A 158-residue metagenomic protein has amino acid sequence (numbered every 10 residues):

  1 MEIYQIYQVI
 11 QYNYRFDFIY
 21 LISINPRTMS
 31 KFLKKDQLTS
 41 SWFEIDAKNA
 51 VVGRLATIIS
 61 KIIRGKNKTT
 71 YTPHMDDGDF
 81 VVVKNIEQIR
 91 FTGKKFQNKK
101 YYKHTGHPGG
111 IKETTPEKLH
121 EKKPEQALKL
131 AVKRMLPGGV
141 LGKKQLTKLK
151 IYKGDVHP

Functional and structural regions predicted by a protein language model:
Q8-T28: Short, Lys/Arg-enriched N-terminal segments with co-localized hydrophobic residues within the first ~10-30 amino acids
P26-L130, P137-V140, P158: Ribosome large-subunit tunnel/peptidyl-transferase-proximal elements
L141-P158: Charged phosphate-binding loop/patch that engages nucleotide di/tri-phosphates or the phosphate backbone of nucleic
